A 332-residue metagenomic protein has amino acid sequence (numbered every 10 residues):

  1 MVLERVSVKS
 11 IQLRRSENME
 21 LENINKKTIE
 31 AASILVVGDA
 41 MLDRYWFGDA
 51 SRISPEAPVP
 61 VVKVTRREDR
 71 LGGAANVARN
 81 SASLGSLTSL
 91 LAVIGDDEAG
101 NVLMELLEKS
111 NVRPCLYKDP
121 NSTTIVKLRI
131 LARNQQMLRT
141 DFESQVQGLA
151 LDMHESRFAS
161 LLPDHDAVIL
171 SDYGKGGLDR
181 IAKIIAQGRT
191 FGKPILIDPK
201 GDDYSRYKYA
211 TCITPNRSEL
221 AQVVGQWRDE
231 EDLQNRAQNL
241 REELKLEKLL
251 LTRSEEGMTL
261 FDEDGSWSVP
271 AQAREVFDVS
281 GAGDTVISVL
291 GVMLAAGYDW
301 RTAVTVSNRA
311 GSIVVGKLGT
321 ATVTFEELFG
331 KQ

Functional and structural regions predicted by a protein language model:
M1-N18: N-terminal amphipathic/basic-hydrophobic helices that include classical n-h-c signal peptides and signal-anchor
M19-E20, D152, P194-P199: Short gly/ser/thr-rich secondary-structure transition/capping motifs
N25, A31-I34, L42-A167, A321-Q332: Conserved N-terminal subdomain of the carbohydrate kinase-like
L35-V37, R139, A167-L170, L196 (+2 more regions): Structural motif
D39-A40, Y173, T285: Active-site metal-binding loops of divalent metal-dependent hydrolases
H165-G177: Short acidic, glycine-rich surface-loop motifs adjacent to enzyme active sites
K175-S266: Conserved phosphate/ATP/ADP-binding segment of small-molecule kinases
E247-K248, Q272-K331: Conserved post-catalytic alpha-helical subdomain immediately downstream of the catalytic base and nucleotide-binding
